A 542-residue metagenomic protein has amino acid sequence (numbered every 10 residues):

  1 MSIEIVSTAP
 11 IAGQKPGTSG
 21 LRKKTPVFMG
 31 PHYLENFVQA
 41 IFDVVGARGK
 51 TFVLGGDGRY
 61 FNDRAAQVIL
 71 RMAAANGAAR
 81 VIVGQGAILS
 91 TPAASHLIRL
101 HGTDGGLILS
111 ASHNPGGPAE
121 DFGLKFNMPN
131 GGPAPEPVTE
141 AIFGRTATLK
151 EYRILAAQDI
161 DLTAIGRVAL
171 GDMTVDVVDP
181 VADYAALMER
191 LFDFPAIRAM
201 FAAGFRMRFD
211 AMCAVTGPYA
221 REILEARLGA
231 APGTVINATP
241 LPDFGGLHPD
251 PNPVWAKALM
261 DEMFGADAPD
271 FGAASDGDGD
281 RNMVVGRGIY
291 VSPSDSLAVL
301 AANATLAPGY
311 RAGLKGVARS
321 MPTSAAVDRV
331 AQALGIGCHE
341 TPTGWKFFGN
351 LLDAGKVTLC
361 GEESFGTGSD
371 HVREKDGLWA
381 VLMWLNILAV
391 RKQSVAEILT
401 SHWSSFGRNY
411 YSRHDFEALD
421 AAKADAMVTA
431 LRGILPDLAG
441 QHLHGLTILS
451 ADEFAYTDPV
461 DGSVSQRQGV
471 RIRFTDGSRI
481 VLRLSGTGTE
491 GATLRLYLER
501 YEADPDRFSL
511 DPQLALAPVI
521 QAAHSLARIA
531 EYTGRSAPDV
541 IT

Functional and structural regions predicted by a protein language model:
M1-N36: Positively charged, low-complexity intrinsically disordered leader regions
S2-I11, H32, P118-A266: Gly/Ser/Thr-enriched, mixed-charge loops and adjacent short helices that form phosphate/oxyanion-binding elements
S19, L54, A94, L107 (+12 more regions): Buried hydrophobic positions in well-ordered alpha/beta secondary-structure cores of metabolic enzymes
F37-F52, D161, F194-A202: Glycine-rich phosphate/diphosphate-binding loops that line cofactor/substrate pockets in enzymes
G49-D57, R206-F209, K315-M321: Short glycine-rich phosphate-binding loop at a beta-alpha junction
T51-E120, E222-V284: N-terminal small/polar loop signature for handling phosphorylated ligands or for N-terminal nucleophile
G86-I88, P137-A182, R287-E363, T367-G368: Proline/glycine-rich low-complexity loops and linkers
P269-F271, S275, V284-R287, P308-R500 (+1 more regions): Phosphate-binding and adjacent anionic-ligand microenvironments
